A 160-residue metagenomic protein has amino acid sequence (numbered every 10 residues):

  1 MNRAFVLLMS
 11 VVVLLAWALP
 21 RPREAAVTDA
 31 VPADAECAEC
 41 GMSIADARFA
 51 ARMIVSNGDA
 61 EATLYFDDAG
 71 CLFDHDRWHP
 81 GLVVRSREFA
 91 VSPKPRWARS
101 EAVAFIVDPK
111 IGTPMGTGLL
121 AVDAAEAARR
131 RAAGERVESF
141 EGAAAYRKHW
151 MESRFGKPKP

Functional and structural regions predicted by a protein language model:
M1-A4: Positively charged n-region of N-terminal signal peptides that target proteins for export
V6-W17: Hydrophobic membrane-insertion alpha-helices, especially the h-region of bacterial N-terminal signal peptides
R21-G81: N-terminal secretory signal peptides
Y65-F105: Mid-chain, structured segments of secreted extracytoplasmic proteins
F66-D67, V122-A124: A conserved hydrophobic position in a structured secondary element of the catalytic/binding core that shapes
K94, F105, T113, K157-P160: Domain-length accessory/inserted modules outside core catalytic folds
E101-A121: Short, solvent-exposed interaction modules
D123-P160: C-terminal partner/receptor-binding element of secreted or periplasmic proteins
